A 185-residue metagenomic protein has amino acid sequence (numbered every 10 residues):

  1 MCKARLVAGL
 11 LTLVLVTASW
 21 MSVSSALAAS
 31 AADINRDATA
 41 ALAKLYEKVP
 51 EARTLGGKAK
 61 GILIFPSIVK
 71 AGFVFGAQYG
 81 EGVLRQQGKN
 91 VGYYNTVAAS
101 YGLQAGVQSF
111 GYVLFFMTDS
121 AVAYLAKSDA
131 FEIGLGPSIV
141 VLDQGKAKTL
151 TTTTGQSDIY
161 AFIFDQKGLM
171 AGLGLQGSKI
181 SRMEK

Functional and structural regions predicted by a protein language model:
R5-T17: Sec-dependent N-terminal signal peptides
V16-S25: C-terminal segment of classical bacterial N-terminal signal peptides
L27-K185: Small-residue-enriched, tightly packed secondary-structure blocks
